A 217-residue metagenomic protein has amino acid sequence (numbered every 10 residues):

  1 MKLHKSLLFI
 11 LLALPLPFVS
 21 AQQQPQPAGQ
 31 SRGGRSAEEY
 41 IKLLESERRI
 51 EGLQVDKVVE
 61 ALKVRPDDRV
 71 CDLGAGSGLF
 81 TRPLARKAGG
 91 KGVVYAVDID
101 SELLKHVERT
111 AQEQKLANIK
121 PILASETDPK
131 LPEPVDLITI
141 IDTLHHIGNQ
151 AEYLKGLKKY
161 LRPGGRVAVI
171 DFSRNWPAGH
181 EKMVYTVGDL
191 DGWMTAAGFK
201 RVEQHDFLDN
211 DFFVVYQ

Functional and structural regions predicted by a protein language model:
Q22-C71, H106-R109: Class I SAM-dependent transferase core
P66-D67, G90-K91, L161-V167: Short glycine-dipeptide loop
V70, I138-T139: Hydrophobic beta-strand segment of the Class I
C71-D128: Class I SAM-dependent methyltransferase SAM/SAH-binding core
A85, A151-R166: A short glycine-rich, Lys/Arg-flanked "PGG" loop and its adjoining helix->strand segment in the class I
P129-I138: A short acidic, Gly/Pro-enriched loop at the edge of an enzyme's catalytic core that lines a small-molecule cofactor
R166-G192: Conserved class I S-adenosyl-L-methionine
V202-Q217: Core SAM-dependent methyltransferase catalytic element
